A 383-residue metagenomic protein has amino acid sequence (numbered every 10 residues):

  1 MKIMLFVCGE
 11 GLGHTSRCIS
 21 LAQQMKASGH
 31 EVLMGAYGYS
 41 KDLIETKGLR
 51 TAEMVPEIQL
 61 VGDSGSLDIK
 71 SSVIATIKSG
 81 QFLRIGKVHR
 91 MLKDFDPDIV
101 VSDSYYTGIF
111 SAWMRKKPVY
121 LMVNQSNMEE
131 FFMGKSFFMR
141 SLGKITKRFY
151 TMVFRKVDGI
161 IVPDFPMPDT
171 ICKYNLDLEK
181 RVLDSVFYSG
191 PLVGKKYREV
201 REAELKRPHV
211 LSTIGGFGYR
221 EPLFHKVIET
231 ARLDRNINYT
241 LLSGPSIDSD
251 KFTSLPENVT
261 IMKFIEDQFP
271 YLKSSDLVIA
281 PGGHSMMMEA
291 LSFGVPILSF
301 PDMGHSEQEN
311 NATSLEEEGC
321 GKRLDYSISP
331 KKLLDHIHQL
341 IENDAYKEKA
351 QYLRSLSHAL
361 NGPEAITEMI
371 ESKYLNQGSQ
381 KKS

Functional and structural regions predicted by a protein language model:
V7-I19, G218-P222: A short, glycine/small-residue-rich beta-strand->loop->alpha-helix junction that serves as a flexible
G9, A27-S28, V32-G80: Conserved nucleotide-sugar phosphate-binding/catalytic loop shared by glycosyltransferases and other
A22, P191-L277, E309: Donor-nucleotide binding loops and adjacent catalytic segments primarily of GT-B fold Leloir glycosyltransferases
L67-T107: Conserved nucleotide-sugar donor-binding subdomain of glycosyltransferases
I99-D103, Q268-N310: A donor-sugar binding/catalytic signature common to diverse glycosyltransferases and related nucleotide-sugar
M139-Y219, L242-I247: A nucleotide-sugar donor-handling region in carbohydrate enzymes
K322, S327, K331-L353, L360 (+1 more regions): Conserved donor-nucleotide binding/catalytic region of nucleotide-linked donor-dependent transferases
A359-S383: C-terminal alpha-helical cap of glycosyltransferases
